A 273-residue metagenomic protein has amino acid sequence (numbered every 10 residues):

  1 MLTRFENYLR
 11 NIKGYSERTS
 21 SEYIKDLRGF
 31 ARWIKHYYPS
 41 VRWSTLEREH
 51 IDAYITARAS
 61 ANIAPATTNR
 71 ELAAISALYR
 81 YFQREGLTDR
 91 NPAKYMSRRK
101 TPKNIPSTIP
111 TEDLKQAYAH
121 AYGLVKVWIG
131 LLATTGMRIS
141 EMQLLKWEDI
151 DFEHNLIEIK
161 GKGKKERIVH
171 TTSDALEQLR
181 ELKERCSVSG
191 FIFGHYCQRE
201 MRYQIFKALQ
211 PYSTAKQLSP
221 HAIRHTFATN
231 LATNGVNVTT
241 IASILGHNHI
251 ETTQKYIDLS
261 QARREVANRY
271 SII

Functional and structural regions predicted by a protein language model:
T3-N104, C186: N-terminal core-binding DNA-recognition domain of tyrosine recombinases/integrases
S20, I75, W128-I129, G136 (+2 more regions): Alpha-helix N-cap/helix-start motif at helix boundaries, enriched for small hydrophobics
T88, K100-K103, T111-I139, K165: Basic, Lys/Arg- and aromatic-enriched nucleic-acid-binding interface segment
T135, L144-Q178, E251: Conserved tyrosine-mediated DNA breakage-rejoining catalytic core shared by Y-recombinases
I150-F152, K216-Q217, V236-K255: Short, polar N-cap/turn motifs at the start of nucleic acid-interacting alpha helices
H170-D174, Q178, D258-I273: DNA/chromatin major-groove-contacting recognition/catalytic segments
T172-A215: Active-site/catalytic core of tyrosine-dependent DNA strand-transfer enzymes
K216-G235: Short basic/aromatic active-site micro-motif
